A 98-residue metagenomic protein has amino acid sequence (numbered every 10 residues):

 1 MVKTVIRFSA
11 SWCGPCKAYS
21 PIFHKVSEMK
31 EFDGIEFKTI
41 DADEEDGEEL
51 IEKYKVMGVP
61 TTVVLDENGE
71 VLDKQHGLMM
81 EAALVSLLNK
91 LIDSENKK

Functional and structural regions predicted by a protein language model:
M1-A10: Short active-site neighborhood of thiol/selenol oxidoreductases, capturing the structured segment around
F8, S27, F32-G47: Thiol-based oxidoreductase modules, predominantly thioredoxin-like and allied folds used for disulfide exchange
C13-C16, T62: The canonical Cys-X-X-Cys-His
G14, E45-D46, M79-A82: Short alpha-helical
K17-E31: Typically the conserved alpha-helix immediately C-terminal to a functionally engaged Cys/Sec in thioredoxin-like
E52-M57: A short glycine-leucine-enriched loop at secondary-structure breakpoints that most characteristically corresponds
G58, V63-K98: Non-catalytic, surface beta->alpha helical segment in thiol-disulfide oxidoreductase systems
